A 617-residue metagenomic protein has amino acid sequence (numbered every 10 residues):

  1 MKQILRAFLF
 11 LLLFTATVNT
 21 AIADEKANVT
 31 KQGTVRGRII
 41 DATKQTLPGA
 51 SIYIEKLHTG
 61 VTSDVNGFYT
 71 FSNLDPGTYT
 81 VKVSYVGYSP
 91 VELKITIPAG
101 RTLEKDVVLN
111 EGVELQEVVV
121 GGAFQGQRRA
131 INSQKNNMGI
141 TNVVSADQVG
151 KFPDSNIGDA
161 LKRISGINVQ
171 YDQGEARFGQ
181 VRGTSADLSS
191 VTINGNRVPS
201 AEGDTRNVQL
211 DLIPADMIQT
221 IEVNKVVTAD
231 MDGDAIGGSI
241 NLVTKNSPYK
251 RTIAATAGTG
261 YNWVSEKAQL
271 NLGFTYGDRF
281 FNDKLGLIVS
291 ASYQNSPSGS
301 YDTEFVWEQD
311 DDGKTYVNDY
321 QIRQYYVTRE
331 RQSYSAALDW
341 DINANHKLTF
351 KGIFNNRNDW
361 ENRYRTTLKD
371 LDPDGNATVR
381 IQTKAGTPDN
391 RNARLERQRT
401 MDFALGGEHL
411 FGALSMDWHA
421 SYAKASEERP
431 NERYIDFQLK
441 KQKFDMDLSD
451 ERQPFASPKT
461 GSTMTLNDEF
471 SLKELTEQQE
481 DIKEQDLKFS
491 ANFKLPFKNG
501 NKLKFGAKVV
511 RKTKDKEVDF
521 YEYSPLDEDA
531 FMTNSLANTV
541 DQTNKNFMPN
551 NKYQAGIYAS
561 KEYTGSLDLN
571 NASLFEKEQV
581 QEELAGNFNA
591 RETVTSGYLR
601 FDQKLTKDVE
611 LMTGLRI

Functional and structural regions predicted by a protein language model:
D24-Q32, R36-Q45, A50-E55, S84-Y88 (+3 more regions): Short, acidic, small-residue-rich periplasmic hinge/interaction motif at the N-terminus of Gram-negative outer-membrane
L57-F68: Short, acidic Ser/Thr/Gly-rich low-complexity loop/linker segments typical of extracellular and cell-surface proteins
S72, R197-K225: Short acidic/polar hinge/loop motifs at secondary-structure boundaries that mediate gating or recognition
L103-V107, I157-A160, R177-Q180, T192 (+4 more regions): N-terminal periplasmic accessory domains that precede and gate Gram-negative outer-membrane beta-barrel machines
G158-R197: Extracytoplasmic beta-strand/coil segments of soluble accessory domains associated with Gram-negative outer-membrane
S190, T220-N224, S239-K245, T252-D311 (+2 more regions): Predominantly transmembrane beta-strands of Gram-negative outer membrane beta-barrel pores used for transport
K267-T367, Q398-L405, G412: Transmembrane beta-barrel wall of Gram-negative outer-membrane proteins
D445-E474, E528-G586: Flexible glycine-rich, low-complexity coil/linker segments exposed to the extracellular/periplasmic environment
